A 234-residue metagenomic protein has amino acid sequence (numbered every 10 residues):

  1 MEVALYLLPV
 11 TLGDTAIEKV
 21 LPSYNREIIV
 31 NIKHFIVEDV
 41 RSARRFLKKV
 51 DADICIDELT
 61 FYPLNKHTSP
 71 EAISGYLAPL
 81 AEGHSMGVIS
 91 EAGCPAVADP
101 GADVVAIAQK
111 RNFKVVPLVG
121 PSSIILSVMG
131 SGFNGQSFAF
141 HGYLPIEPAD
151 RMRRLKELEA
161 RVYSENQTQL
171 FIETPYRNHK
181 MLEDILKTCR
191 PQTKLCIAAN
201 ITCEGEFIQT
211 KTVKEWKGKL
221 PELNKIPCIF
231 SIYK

Functional and structural regions predicted by a protein language model:
M1-L64: Glycine-rich, flexible N-terminal cofactor/catalytic loop recognition
E2-Y6, H84-S85, S164-K234: A contiguous loop/helix-start segment that scaffolds small-molecule binding in enzyme catalytic cores
Y6, D103-R161: Class I SAM-dependent methyltransferase SAM-binding "motif I" and its flanking Rossmann-like core
L12-D14, E91-P95, P175-Y176: Short glycine-rich anion-binding loops that position phosphate/pyrophosphate groups of nucleotides and phosphorylated
I29-F35, N112-V116, T168-Q169: Short active-site oxyanion
I36-V37, G87-G93, T168-E173: Acidic beta-strand-to-loop metal/phosphate-binding motif
Y62-S69, L144-P148: Conserved helicase motor
N65, I73-V115: Glycine/small-residue-rich loop that forms an oxyanion/phosphate-binding "nest" at active or ligand-binding sites
